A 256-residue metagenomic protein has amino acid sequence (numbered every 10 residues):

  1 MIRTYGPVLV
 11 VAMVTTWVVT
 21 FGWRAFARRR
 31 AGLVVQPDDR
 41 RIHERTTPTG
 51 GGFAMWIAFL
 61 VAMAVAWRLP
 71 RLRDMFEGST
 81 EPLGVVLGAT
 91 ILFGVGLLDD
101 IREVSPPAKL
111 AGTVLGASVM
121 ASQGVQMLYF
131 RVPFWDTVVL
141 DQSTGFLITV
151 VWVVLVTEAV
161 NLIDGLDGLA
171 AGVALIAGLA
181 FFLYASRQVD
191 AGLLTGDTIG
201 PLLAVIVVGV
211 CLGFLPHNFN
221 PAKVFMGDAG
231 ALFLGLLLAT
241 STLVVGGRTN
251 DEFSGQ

Functional and structural regions predicted by a protein language model:
M1-A31, W56-G94, L169-Q256: Alpha-helical transmembrane segments
F21-P48: Cytosolic, membrane-interface loops and tails of multi-pass inner-membrane proteins
F26, V119-F130, T242: Proline-centered turn/helix-capping motifs that create local helix->coil transitions or kinks
R29-R30, L115, G145-V151, T157: Transmembrane helical cores of multi-pass secondary ion antiporters/exchangers
H43-P48, G78-S79, W135-L147, G196 (+1 more regions): Short aromatic-rich membrane-water interface segments that cap or initiate transmembrane helices in multi-pass membrane
T80-M120: Hydrophobic alpha-helical hairpins/lids featuring a short glycine-rich hinge
